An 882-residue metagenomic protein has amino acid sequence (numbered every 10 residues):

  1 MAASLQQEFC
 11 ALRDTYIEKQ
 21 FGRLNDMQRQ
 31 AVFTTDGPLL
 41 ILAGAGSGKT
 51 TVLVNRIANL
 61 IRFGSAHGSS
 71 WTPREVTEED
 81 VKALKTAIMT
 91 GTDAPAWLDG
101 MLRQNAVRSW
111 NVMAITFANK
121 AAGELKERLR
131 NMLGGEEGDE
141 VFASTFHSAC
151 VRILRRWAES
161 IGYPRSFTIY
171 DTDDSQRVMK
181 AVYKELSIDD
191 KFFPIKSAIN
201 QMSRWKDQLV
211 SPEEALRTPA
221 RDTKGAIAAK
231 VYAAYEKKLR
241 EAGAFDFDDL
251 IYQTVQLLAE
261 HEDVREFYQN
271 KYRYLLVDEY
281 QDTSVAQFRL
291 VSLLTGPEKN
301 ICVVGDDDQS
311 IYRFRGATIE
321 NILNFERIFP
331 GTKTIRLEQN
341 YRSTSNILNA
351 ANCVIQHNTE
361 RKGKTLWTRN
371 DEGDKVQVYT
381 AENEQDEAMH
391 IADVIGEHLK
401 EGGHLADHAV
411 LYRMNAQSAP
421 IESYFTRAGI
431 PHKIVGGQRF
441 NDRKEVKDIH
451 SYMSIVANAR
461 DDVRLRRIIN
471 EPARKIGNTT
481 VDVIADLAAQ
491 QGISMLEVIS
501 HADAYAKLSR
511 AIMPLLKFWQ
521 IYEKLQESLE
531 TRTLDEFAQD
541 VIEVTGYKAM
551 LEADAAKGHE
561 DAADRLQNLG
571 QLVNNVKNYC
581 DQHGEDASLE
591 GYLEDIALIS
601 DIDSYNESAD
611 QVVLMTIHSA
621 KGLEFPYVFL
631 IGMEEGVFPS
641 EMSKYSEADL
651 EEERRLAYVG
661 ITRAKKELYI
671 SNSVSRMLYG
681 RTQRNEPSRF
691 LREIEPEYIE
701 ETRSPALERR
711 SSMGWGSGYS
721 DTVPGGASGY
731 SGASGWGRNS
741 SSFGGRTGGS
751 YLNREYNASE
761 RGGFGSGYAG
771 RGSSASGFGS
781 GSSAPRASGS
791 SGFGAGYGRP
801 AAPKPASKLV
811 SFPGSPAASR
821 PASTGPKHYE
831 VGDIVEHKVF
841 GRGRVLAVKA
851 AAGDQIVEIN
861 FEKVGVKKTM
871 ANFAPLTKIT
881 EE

Functional and structural regions predicted by a protein language model:
M1-P164, I169, E266, E320 (+1 more regions): P-loop NTPase Walker
R23, S70, D80, G91-W97 (+5 more regions): Conserved helicase/translocase P-loop NTPase motor core
F33, G37, Q104-S109, Q256-L275 (+1 more regions): Short basic/glycine-enriched coil/helix segment immediately N-terminal to the Walker B
T35, L40, F117, E137-V141 (+5 more regions): ATP-hydrolysis module of ASCE/P-loop NTPase motor domains, specifically the Walker B Asp-Glu catalytic pair
S47, Q281-E360, K364-R369, D486-A489 (+1 more regions): Conserved helicase motor core of SF1/SF2 NTP-dependent helicases
T50-L53, G68, T77, A87-R103 (+7 more regions): Helicase P-loop NTPase motor core
R217-R221, H404, S418-I430, R443 (+4 more regions): Conserved helicase C-terminal RecA-like lobe
M633-G865, F873-E882: C-terminal accessory regions
